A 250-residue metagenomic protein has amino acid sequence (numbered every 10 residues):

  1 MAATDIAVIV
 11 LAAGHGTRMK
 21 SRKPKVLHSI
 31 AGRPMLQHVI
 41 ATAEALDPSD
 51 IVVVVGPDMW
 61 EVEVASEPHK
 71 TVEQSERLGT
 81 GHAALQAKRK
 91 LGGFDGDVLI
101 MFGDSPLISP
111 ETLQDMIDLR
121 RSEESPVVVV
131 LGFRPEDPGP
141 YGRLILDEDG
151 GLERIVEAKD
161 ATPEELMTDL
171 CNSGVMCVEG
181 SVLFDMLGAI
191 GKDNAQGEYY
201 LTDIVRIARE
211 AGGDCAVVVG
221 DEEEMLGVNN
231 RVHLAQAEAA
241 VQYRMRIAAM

Functional and structural regions predicted by a protein language model:
M1-A7, R33-D118, E123: Conserved N-terminal catalytic core of the sugar/cofactor nucleotidyltransferase
M1-S21: N-terminal nucleotide-binding beta1-loop-alpha1 segment
A2-T4, D169-M250: Conserved alpha/beta core of the MobA/IspD/sugar-nucleotide pyrophosphorylase nucleotidyltransferase superfamily
A12, V55, F102, G132-F133: Short beta-strand/turn micro-motifs composed of small residues that flank or help shape donor/cofactor-binding pockets
K23, D47, A65-P68, E148 (+1 more regions): Short, structured coil segments at secondary-structure junctions
K23-S29, T71-E73, I190-D193: Short glycine-enriched, charge-decorated loop/helix-capping segments at active-site entrances that position
V26, D50, K70, G151 (+1 more regions): Conserved beta-strand segments of alpha/beta enzyme cores
E67, I108-A195, T202, G213: Conserved core of the sugar-phosphate nucleotidyltransferase
